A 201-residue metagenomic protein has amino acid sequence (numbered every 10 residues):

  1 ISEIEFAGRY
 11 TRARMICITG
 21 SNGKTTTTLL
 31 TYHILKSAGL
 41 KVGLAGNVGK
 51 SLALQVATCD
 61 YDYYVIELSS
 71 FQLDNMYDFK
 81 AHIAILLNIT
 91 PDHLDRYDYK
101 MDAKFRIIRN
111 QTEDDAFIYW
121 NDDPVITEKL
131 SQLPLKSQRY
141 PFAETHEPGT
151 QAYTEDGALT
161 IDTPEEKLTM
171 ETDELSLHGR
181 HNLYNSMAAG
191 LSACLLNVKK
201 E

Functional and structural regions predicted by a protein language model:
S2-N121, V125-S137, G190, C194: Phosphate-binding loop of NTP-binding sites
D98-M101, K136-E201: Adenine nucleotide phosphate-binding catalytic loops in nucleotide-utilizing enzymes
